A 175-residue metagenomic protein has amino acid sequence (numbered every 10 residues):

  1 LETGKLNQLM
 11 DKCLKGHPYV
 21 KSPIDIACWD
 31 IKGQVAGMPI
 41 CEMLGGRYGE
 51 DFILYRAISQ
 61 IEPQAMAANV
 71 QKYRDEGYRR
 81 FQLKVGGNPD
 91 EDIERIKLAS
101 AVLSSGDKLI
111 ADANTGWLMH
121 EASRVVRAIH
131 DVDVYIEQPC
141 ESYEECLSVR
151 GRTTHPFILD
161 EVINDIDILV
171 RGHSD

Functional and structural regions predicted by a protein language model:
L1-V35: Metal- or metallocofactor-binding catalytic centers and their adjacent structured scaffolds across diverse enzyme
T3, I40-M43, Y135-P139: Flexible, glycine/charged-enriched surface loops at secondary-structure junctions
V35-Q60, R95: N-terminal small/glycine-rich loop or linker at the start of catalytic domains across soluble metabolic enzymes
M38, G49-I53, E76-Y78, S105-G106 (+1 more regions): Short coil/turn connectors at secondary-structure junctions
E50-A65, V85-G86, N114-L118, I158: Active-site mouth loops of central-metabolism enzymes
P63-R74: Short beta-strand/loop segment at the start of cytosolic alpha/beta domains
K72-K84: Catalytic domains of carbohydrate-active enzymes, especially glycoside hydrolases
L83, P89-D175: Catalytic core of soluble alpha/beta enzymes
